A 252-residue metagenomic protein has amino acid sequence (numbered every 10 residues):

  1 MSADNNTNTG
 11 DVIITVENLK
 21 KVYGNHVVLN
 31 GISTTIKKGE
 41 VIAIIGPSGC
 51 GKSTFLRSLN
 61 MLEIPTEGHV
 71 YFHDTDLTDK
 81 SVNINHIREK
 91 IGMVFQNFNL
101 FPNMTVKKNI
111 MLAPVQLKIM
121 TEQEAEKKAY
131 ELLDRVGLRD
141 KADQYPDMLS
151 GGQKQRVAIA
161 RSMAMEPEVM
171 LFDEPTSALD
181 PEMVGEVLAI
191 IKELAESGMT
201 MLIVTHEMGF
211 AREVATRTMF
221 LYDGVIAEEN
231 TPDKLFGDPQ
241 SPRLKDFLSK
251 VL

Functional and structural regions predicted by a protein language model:
S2-N8: Pre-NBD coupling/linker segments of ABC/ABC-like ATPases
T9-P232: ABC family nucleotide-binding domain
F220-Y222, E229, D233-L252: C-terminal boundary and immediately downstream tail of ABC-type ATPase nucleotide-binding domains
